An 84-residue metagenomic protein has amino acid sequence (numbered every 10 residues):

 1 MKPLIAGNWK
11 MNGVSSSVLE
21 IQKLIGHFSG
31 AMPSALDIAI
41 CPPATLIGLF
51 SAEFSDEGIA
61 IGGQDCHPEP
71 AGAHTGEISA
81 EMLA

Functional and structural regions predicted by a protein language model:
M1-I78: Conserved N-terminal beta1-alpha1 strand-loop-helix module at the mouth
M82-A84: Short, intrinsically disordered, charge-balanced linker/junction segments flanking boundaries in proteins
